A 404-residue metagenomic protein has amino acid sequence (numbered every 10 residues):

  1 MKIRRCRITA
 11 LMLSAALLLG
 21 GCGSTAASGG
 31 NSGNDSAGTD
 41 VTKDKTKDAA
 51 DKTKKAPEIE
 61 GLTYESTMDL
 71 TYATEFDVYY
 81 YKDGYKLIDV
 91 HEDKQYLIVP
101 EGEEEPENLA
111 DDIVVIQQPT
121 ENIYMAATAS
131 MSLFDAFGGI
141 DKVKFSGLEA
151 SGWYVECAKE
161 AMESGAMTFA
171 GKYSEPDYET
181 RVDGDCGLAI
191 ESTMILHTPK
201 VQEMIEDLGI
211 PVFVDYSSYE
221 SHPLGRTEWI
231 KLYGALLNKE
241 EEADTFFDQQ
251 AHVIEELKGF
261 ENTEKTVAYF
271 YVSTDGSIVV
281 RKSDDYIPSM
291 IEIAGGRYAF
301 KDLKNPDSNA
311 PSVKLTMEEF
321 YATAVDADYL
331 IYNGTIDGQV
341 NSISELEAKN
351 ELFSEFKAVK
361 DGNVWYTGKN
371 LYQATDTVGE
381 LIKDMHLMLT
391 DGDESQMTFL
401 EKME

Functional and structural regions predicted by a protein language model:
M1-T9: Bacterial N-terminal signal peptides that target proteins for export
K2, G23-M131, E242-Y269, D393-E404: Bacterial Sec-exported substrate-binding components of ABC uptake systems
L17-G21: C-terminal motif of bacterial Sec signal peptides marking the signal peptidase cleavage site
D51, E220-D248, D326-E404: Structured C-terminal subdomain patch of bacterial secreted/periplasmic proteins
K86-H91, Y96-V182, L188-M194: A short, structured surface patch at a secondary-structure boundary
E121, T128-G139, S146-C157, H197-K200 (+2 more regions): Extracytoplasmic ligand-binding site segments that recognize negatively charged/polar headgroups
N122-M125, K142-G147, L188-S192, V212-D215 (+5 more regions): Structural recognition of the beta-strand scaffold that forms the well-ordered cores of secreted hydrolase catalytic
G259-N341: Flexible, glycine-rich surface segments
